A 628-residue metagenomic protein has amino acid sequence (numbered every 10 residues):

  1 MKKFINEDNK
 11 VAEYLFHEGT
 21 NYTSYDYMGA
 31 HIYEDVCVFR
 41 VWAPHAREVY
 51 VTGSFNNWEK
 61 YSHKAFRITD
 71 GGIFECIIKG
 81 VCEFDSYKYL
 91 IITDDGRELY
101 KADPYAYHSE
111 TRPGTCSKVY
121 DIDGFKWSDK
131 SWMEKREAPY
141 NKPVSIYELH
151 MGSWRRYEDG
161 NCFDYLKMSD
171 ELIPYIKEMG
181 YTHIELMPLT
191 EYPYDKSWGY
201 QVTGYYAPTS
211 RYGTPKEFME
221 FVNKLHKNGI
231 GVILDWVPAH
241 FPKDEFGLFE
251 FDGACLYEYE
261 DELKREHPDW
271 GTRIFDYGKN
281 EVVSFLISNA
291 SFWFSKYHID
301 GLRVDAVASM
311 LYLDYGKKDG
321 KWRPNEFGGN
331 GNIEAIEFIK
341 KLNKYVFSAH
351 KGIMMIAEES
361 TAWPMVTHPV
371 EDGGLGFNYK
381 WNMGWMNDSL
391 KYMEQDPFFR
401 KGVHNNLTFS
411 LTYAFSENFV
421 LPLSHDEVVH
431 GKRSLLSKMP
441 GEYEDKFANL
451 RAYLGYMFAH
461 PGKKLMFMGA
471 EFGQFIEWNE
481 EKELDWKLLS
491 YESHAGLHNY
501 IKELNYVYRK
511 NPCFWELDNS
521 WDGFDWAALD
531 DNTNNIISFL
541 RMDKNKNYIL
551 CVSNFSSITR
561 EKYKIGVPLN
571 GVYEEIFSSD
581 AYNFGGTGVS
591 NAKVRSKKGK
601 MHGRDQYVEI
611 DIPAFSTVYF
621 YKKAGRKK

Functional and structural regions predicted by a protein language model:
M1-V38, R67-E148, S153-G160, K167 (+1 more regions): The feature marks proteins involved in alpha-glucan
V41, Y89, L149, I176 (+11 more regions): Conserved, mostly hydrophobic/aromatic
W42-V49, P568-G571: Short proline/glycine-enriched turn/loop motifs at strand-loop junctions of beta-rich domains
S54-E59, D94: Change "in extracellular beta-sheet-rich domains … of secreted and cell-surface proteins" to "in beta-sheet-rich domains
E83-Y87, A592-K628: C-terminal beta-strand-rich structural cap/linker in extracellular carbohydrate-active enzymes
E110, S131-P143, H150-G331, I610: Substrate-binding/active-site clefts of carbohydrate-active enzymes
R112-P113, H298-D300, K318-E481, L488 (+3 more regions): Conserved alpha/beta catalytic core and glycan-binding cleft of carbohydrate-active enzymes
S493-F514: Catalytic cores of secreted or luminal carbohydrate-active enzymes
